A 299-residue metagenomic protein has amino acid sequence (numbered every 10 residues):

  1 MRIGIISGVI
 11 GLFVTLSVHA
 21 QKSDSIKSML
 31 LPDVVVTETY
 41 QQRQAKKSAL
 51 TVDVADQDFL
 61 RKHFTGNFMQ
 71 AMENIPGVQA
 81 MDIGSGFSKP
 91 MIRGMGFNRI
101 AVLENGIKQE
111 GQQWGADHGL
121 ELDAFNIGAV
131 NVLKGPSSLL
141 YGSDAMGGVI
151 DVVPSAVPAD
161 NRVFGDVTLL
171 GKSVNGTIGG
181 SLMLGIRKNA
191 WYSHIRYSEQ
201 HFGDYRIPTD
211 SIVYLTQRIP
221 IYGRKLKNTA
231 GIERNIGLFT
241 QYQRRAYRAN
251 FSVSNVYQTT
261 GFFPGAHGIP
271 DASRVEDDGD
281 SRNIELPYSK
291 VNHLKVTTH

Functional and structural regions predicted by a protein language model:
Q21-R61, F97: Short, acidic, small-residue-rich periplasmic hinge/interaction motif at the N-terminus of Gram-negative outer-membrane
K22, K227-E233, A246-H299: Flexible loop and strand-edge segments within Gram-negative outer membrane beta-barrel domains
H63, N67, F87, D117 (+4 more regions): Transmembrane beta-barrel architecture of outer-membrane proteins
F68-A71, S88-M91, L103, D117-L120 (+3 more regions): N-terminal periplasmic accessory domains that precede and gate Gram-negative outer-membrane beta-barrel machines
M69-G111: Extracytoplasmic beta-strand/coil segments of soluble accessory domains associated with Gram-negative outer-membrane
K108-K134: Short acidic/polar hinge/loop motifs at secondary-structure boundaries that mediate gating or recognition
D166-L170, G179, I221-L226, D280-Y288: Extracellular loop and loop/strand-boundary signature of outer-membrane beta-barrel proteins
N175-H201, Y214-F263: Transmembrane beta-barrel wall of Gram-negative outer-membrane proteins
